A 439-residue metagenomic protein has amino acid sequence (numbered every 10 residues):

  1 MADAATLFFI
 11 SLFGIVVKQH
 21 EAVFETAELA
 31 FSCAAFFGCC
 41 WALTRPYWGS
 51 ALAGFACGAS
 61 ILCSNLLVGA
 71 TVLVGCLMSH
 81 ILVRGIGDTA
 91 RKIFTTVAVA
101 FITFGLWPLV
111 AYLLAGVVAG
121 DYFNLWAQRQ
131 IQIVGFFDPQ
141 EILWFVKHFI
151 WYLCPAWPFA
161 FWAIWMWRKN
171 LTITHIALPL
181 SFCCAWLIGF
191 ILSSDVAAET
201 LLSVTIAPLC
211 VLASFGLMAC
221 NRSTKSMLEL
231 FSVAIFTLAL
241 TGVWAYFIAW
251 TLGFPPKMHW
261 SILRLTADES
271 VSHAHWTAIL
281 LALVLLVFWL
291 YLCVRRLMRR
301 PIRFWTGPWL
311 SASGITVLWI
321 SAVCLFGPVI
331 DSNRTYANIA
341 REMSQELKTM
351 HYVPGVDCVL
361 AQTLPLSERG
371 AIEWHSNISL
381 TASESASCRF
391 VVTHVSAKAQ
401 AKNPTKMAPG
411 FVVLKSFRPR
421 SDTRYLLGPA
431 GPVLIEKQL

Functional and structural regions predicted by a protein language model:
M1, A22-E25, K147-H148: Extended, compositionally biased regions that are outside compact catalytic cores
M1-S11, L29: Transmembrane-helix signature of polytopic, membrane-embedded enzymes that assemble or transfer cell-envelope glycans
G14-E28, N65-L66: Short acidic/glycine- and proline-prone juxtamembrane loop motifs at membrane-interface regions of multi-pass membrane
H20-E25, I191-I206, G327-N333: Membrane-interface catalytic loops of GT-C/OST-like multi-pass glycosylation enzymes that act
E28-T44, L209-L212: Specific aromatic-rich, kink-prone transmembrane helix
A35-L52, A56-S60, L217-C220: Membrane-interface transmembrane helices that cradle and orient dolichyl/undecaprenyl
F55-A56, I61-T200, P208-V211, F215 (+2 more regions): Transmembrane-lumen/periplasm boundary regions of multi-pass, lipid-linked membrane glycan transferases
A282-R295, R303-P432: Short periplasmic/luminal acceptor-recognition loop of GT-C membrane glycosyltransferases, typified by
